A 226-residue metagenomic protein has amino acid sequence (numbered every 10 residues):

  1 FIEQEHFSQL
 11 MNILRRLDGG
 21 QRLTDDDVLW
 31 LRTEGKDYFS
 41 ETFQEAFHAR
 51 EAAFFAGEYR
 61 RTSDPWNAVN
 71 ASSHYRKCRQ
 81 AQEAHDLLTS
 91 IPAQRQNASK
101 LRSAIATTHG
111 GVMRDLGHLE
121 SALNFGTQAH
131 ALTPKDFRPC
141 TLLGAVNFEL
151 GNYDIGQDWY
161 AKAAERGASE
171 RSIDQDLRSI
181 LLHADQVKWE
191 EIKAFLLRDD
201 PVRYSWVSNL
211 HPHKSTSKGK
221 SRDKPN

Functional and structural regions predicted by a protein language model:
Q4-F39, R60-K77, K100-G111, D174-D176: Amphipathic alpha-helical repeat scaffolds of TPR domains
H48, F55-A56, L88, G126 (+1 more regions): Hydrophobic/aromatic packing residues within the alpha-helices of TPR/SEL1-like helical repeat arrays
R50, E83, S121, I155 (+1 more regions): Alpha-helical positions within canonical tetratricopeptide repeat
E51-T62, I91-K100: Flexible helix-coil transition and linker loops at the boundaries of alpha-helical arrays
T62, L88, Q94-Q96, T133 (+3 more regions): Alpha-helical junction/boundary sensor with strong preference for TPR arrays
A68-T133, R138, L142, E149: Alpha-helical adaptor scaffolds
Q96-R102, K135-C140, E165-R178, R203-N209: Boundary/linker segments of alpha-helical solenoid repeat arrays
F148, Y153-R171, R178-D185, I192-R203: TPR/TPR-like (Sel1-like) alpha-helical repeat modules
